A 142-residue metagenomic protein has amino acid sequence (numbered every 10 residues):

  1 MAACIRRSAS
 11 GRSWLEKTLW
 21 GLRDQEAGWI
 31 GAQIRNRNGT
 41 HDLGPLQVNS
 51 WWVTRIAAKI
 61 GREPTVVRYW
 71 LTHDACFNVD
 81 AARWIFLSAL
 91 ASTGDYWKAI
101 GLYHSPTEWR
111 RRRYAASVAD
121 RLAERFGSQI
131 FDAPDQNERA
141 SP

Functional and structural regions predicted by a protein language model:
M1-P142: Catalytic glycan-binding domains that act on GlcNAc-containing polysaccharides
